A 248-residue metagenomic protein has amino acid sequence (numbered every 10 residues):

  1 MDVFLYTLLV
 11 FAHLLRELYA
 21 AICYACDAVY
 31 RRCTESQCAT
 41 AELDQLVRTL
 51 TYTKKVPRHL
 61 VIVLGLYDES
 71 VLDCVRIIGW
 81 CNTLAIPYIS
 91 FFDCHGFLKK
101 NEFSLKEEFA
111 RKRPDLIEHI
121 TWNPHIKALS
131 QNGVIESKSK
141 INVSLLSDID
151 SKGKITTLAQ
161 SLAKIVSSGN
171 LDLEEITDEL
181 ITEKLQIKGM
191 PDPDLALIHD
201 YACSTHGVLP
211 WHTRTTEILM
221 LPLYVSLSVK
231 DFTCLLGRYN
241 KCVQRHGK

Functional and structural regions predicted by a protein language model:
M1-K248: Flexible, compositionally biased loop and terminal segments
